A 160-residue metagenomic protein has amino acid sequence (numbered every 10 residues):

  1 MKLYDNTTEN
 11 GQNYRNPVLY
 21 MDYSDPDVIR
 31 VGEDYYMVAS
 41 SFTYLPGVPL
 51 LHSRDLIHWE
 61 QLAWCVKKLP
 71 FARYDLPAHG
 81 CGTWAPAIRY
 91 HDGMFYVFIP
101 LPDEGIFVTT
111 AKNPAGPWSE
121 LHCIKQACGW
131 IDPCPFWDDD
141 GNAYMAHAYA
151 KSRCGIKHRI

Functional and structural regions predicted by a protein language model:
M1-I160: Carbohydrate-active catalytic/glycan-binding domains of CAZyme proteins, especially the secreted or lumenal ectodomains
